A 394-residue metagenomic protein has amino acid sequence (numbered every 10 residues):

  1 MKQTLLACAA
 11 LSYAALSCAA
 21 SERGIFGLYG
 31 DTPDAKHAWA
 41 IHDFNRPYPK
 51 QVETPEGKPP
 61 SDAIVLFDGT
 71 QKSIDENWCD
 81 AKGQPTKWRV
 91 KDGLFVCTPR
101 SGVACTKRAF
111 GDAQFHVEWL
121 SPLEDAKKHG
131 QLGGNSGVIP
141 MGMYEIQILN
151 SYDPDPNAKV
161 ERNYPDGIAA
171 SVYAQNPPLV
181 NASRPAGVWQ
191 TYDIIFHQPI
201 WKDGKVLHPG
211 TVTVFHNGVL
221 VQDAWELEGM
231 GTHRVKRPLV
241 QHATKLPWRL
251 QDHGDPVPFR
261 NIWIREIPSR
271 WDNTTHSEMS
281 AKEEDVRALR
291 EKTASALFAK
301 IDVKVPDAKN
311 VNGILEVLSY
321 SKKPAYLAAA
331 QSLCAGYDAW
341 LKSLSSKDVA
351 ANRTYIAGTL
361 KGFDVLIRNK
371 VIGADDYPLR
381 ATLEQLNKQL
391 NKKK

Functional and structural regions predicted by a protein language model:
M1-L6: Bacterial N-terminal signal peptides that target proteins for export
A14-A15: N-terminal signal peptide c-region/cleavage motif recognized by signal peptidases
A19-K394: Carbohydrate-interacting regions of secretory-pathway proteins
